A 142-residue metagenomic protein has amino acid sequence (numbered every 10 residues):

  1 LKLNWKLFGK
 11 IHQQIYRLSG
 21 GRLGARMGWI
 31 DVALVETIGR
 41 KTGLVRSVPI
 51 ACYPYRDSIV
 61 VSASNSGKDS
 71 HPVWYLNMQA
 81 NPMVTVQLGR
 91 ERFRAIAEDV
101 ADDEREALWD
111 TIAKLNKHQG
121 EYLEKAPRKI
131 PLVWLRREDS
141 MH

Functional and structural regions predicted by a protein language model:
L1-G9, T37-G39, M83-R92: N-terminal short leaders/motifs
L1-K2, D139-H142: Basic/polar N-terminal segments that are highly enriched at the extreme N-terminus, encompassing both cleavable
L1-R26: Extreme N-terminal tail/first-helix region
R22-L23, T42, Q119-L123: Short helix-to-loop capping/linker segments positioned immediately adjacent to catalytic or ligand/cofactor-binding
I30-S66: Short beta-strand segments
V32, K129-L132: Short hydrophobic/aromatic beta-strand or adjacent loop that forms the aromatic wall/cage of a ligand/substrate-binding
N65-Q119, E124-K129, E138-D139: Short, structured beta-strand-loop surface elements
W134-R136: Short, well-ordered beta-strand micro-motif
